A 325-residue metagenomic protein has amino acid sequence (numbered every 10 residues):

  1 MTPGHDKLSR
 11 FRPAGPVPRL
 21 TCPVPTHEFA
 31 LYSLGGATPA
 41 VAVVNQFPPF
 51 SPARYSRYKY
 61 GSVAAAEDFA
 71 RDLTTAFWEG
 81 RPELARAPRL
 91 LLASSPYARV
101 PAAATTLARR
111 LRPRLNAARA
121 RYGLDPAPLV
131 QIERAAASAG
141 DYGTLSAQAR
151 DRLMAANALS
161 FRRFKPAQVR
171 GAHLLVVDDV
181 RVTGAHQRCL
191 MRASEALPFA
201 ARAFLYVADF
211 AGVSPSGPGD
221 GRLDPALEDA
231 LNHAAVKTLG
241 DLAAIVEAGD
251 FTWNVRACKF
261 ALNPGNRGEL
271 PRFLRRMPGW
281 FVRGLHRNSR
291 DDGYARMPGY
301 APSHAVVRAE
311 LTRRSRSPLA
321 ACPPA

Functional and structural regions predicted by a protein language model:
M1-L91, S95-P101, T105, S138-P166 (+1 more regions): Active-site-facing substrate-recognition patch
R71, T75, P113, A117 (+1 more regions): Charged/polar, solvent-exposed surface patches and flexible loops
A85-A93, A127-V130, Q168-L175: Glycine-rich, often proline-containing surface loops adjacent to acidic residues and nearby aromatics that form
A93-P96, G123-S138: A short, structured active-site edge motif that brings together acidic residues
A104-R112, Q187-L190: Short, highly selective alpha-helical patches that border small-molecule cofactor pockets in redox/cofactor-processing
P113-P128, E195-A203: Structural alpha-beta junctions
E133-L242: PRPP/pyrophosphate-binding module of the type I phosphoribosyltransferase fold
